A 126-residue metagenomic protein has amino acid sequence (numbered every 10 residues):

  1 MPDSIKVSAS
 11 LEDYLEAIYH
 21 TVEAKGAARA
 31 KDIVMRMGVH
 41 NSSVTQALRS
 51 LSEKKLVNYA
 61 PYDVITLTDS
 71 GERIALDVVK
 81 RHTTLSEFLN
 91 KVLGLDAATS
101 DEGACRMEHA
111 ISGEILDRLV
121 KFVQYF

Functional and structural regions predicted by a protein language model:
P2-V39: N-terminal helix-turn-helix DNA-binding core of bacterial DNA-binding proteins
A30, S86, A104: Generic structural marker for isolated residues within well-ordered, non-membrane alpha-helices of soluble domains
A30-Y62, D69: Canonical helix-turn-helix DNA-binding module
H40, L95-A98: Helix N-cap / loop-to-helix initiation motif
D63-H82: Basic, amphipathic "hinge/linker" alpha-helix immediately C-terminal to the N-terminal HTH DNA-binding motif
R81-V92: Alpha-helical linker/hinge and terminal dimerization helices associated with HTH transcriptional regulators
E102-F126: C-terminal regulatory/oligomerization modules of transcriptional regulators
